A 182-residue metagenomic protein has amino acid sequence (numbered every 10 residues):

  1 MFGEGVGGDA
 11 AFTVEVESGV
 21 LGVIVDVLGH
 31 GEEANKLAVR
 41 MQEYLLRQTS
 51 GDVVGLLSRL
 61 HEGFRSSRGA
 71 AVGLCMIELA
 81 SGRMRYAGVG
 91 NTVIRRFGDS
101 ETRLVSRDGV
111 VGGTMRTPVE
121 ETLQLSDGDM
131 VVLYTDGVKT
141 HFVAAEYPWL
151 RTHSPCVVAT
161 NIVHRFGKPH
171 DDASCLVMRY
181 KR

Functional and structural regions predicted by a protein language model:
M1-A34, A38-R182: Conserved subregion of the PPM/PP2C metallophosphatase catalytic domain
